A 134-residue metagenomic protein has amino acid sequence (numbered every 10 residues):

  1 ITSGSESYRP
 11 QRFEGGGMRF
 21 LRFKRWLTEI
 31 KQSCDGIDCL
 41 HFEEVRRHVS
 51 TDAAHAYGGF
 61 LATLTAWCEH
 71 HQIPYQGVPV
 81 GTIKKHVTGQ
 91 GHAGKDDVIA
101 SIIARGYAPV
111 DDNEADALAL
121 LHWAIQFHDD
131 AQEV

Functional and structural regions predicted by a protein language model:
I1-V134: Phosphate- and other anionic-substrate recognition elements at nucleic-acid/protein interfaces
